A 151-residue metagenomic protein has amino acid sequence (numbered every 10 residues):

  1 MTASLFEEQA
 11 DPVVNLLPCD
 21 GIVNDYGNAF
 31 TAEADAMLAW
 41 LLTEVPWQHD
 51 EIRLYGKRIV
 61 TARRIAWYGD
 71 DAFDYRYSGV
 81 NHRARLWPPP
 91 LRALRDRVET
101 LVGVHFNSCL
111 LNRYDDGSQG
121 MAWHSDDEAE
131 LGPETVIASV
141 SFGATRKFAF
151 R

Functional and structural regions predicted by a protein language model:
M1-R151: Non-heme Fe(II) oxygenase metal-center motifs and adjacent flexible, charged/small-residue loops
